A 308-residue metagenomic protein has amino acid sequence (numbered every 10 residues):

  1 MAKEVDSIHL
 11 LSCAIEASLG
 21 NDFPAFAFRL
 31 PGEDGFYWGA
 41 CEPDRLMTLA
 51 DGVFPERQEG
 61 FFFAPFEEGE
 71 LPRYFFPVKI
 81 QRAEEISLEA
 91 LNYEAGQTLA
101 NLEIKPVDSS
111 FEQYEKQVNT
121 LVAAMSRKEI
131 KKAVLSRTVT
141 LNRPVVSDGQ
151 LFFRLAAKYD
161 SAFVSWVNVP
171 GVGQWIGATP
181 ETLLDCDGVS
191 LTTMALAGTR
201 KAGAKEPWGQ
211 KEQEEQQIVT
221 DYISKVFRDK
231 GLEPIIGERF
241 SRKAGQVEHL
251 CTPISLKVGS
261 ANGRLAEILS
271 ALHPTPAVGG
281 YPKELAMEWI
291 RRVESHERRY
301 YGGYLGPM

Functional and structural regions predicted by a protein language model:
M1-T48: Short, Gly/Pro- and small/polar-rich lid/capping loops
G20-E33, G39, N142-I218: An anion-binding catalytic pocket shared by soluble metabolic enzymes
G32-D34, A40-R143, S147, K230-L232: Non-catalytic accessory segments adjacent to catalytic cores
F62, K128, L184, A286 (+1 more regions): A residue-level signal for conserved active-site and pocket-lining positions in enzyme catalytic cores
R82-E112, V118-N119, N142, M194-R291: Contiguous alpha-helical scaffold segments within structured protein domains that host functional hotspots
E115, A123-K131, A157-D160, V169-V172 (+4 more regions): Secondary-structure boundary elements
V169-G173, R239-V247, Y304-M308: A glycine-rich phosphate-binding loop feature that marks nucleotide/adenosyl-phosphate handling sites
K283-E284, W289-M308: Glycine-rich, small/acidic residue-mixed loop/short-helix segments
